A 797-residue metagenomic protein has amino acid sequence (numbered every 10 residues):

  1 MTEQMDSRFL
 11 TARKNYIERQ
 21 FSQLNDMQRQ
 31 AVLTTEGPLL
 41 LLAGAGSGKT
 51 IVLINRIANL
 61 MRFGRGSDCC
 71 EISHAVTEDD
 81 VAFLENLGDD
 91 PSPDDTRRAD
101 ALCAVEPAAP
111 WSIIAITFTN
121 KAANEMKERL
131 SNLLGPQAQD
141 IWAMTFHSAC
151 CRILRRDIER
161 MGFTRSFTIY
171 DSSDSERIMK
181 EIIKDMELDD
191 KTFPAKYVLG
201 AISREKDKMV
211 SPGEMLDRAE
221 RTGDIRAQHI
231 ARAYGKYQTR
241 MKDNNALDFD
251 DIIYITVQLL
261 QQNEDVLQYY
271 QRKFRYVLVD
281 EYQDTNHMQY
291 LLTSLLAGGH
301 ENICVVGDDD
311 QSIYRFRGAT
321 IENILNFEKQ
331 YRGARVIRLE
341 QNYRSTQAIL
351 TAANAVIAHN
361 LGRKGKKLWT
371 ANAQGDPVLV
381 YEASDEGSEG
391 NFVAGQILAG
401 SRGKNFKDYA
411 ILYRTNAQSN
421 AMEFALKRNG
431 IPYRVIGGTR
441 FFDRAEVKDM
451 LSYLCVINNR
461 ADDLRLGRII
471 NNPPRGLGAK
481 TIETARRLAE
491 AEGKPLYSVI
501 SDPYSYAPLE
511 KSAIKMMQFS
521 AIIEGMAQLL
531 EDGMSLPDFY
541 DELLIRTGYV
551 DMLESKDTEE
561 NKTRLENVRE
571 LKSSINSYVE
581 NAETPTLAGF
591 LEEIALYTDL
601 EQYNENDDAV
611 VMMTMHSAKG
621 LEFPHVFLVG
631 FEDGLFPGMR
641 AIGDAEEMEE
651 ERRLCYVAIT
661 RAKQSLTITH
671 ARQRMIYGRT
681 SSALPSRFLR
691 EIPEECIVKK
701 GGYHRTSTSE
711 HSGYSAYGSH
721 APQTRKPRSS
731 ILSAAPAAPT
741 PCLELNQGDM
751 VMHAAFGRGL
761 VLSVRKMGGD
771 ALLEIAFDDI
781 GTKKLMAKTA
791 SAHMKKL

Functional and structural regions predicted by a protein language model:
M1-R165, I169, Q268, E322 (+1 more regions): P-loop NTPase Walker
T2-Q23, L42, A58-C69, V81-C103 (+3 more regions): Conserved RecA-like helicase ATPase core segment that couples NTP binding/hydrolysis to strand translocation
Q23, N55, N86-A99, F146-C150 (+4 more regions): Conserved helicase/translocase P-loop NTPase motor core
A31, T35, F118, A138-I141 (+5 more regions): ATP-hydrolysis module of ASCE/P-loop NTPase motor domains, specifically the Walker B Asp-Glu catalytic pair
L33, G37, V105-P110, Q258-V277 (+1 more regions): Short basic/glycine-enriched coil/helix segment immediately N-terminal to the Walker B
S47-L53, D68, L84-E106, I158 (+7 more regions): Helicase P-loop NTPase motor core
A219-G223, N405, S419-I431, R444 (+2 more regions): Conserved helicase C-terminal RecA-like lobe
G630-T782, T789-L797: C-terminal accessory regions
